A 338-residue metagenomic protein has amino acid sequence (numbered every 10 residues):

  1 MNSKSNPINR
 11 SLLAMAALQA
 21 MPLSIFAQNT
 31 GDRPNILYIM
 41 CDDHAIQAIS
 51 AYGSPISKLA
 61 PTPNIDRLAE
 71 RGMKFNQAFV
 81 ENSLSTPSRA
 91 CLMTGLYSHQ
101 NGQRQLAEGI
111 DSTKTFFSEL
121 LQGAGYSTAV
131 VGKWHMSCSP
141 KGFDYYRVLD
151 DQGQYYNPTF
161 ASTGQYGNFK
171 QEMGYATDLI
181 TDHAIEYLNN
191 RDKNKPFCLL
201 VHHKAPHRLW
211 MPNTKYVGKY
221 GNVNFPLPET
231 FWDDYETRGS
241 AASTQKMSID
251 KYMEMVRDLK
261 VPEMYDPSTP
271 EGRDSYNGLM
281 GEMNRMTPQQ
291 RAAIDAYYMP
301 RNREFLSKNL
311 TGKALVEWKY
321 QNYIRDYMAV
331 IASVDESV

Functional and structural regions predicted by a protein language model:
N2, A16-A17, I25-S337: Formylglycine-dependent sulfatase
N2-A14: Bacterial N-terminal signal peptides that target proteins for export
